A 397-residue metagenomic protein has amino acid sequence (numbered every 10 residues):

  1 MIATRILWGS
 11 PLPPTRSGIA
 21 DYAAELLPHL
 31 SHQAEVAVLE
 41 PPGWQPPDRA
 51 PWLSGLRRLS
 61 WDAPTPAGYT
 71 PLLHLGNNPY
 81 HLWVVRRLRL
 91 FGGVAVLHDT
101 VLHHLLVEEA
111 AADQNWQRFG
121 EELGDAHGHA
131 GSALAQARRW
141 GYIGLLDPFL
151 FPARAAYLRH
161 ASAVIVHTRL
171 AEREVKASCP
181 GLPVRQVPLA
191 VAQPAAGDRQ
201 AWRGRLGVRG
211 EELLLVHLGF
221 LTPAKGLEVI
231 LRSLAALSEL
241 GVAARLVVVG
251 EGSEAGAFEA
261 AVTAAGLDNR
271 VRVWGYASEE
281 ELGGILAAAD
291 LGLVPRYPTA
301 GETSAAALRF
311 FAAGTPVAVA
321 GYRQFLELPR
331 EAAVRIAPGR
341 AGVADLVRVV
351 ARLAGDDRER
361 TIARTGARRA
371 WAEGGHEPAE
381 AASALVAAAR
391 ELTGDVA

Functional and structural regions predicted by a protein language model:
D21, L213, F220-A236, S253-G256: A conserved mid-protein helix/loop that constitutes part of the nucleotide-sugar donor-binding site
P42-W44, L218, R245-F258: Glycosyltransferase donor-sugar binding loop
I143-V184, V191-Q193: A short, active-site helix/loop in glycosyltransferases that binds the activated sugar's phosphate group
S162, L286-E302, T315-P316: Acidic donor-binding loop of glycosyltransferase active sites
A195-V208: A short helix/loop element that forms part of the nucleotide-sugar donor recognition site in Leloir-type
G256, L326-R352: Change "using UDP/GDP/dTDP sugars" to "using nucleotide sugars
F258-E280: Nucleotide-activated donor-binding/catalytic signature segment of Leloir-type glycosyltransferases, i.e., the conserved
R358-A389: A charged, aromatic-enriched C-terminal amphipathic alpha-helix characteristic of glycosyltransferases across folds
